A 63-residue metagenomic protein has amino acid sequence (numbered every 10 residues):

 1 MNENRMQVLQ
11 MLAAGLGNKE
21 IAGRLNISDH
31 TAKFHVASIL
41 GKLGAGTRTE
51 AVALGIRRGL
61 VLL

Functional and structural regions predicted by a protein language model:
M1-N4: Short helix-coil-helix linker/hinge
M6-Q7, E50: Pre-recognition alpha-helix immediately N-terminal to the DNA-recognition helix within helix-turn-helix or winged-helix
Q7-Q10, E20: ABC ATPase nucleotide-binding domain "signature" region
Q10-A14, I56: Short, locally clustered residues in the helix-turn-helix/winged-helix DNA-binding domain
G17-E50: Recognition helix of helix-turn-helix DNA-binding domains
K19, R58-G59: Glycine-centered loop/turn positions within well-structured domains that cap or flank conserved ligand/cofactor-binding
R48-R58: Short, basic, alpha-helical segments at the C-terminal edge of helix-turn-helix-like DNA-binding modules
L63: Short beta-strand "wing" residues that participate in macromolecule-binding interfaces
